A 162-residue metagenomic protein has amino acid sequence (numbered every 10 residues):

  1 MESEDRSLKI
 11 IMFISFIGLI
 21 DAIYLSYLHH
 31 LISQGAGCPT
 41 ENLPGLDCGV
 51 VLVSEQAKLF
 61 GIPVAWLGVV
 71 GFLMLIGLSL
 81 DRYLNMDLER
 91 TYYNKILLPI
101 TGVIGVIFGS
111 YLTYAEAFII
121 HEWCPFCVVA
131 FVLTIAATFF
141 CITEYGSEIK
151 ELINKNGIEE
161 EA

Functional and structural regions predicted by a protein language model:
M1-A162: Membrane-interfacial helix-loop segments of redox and metal-homeostasis proteins, especially TM-loop-TM junctions
